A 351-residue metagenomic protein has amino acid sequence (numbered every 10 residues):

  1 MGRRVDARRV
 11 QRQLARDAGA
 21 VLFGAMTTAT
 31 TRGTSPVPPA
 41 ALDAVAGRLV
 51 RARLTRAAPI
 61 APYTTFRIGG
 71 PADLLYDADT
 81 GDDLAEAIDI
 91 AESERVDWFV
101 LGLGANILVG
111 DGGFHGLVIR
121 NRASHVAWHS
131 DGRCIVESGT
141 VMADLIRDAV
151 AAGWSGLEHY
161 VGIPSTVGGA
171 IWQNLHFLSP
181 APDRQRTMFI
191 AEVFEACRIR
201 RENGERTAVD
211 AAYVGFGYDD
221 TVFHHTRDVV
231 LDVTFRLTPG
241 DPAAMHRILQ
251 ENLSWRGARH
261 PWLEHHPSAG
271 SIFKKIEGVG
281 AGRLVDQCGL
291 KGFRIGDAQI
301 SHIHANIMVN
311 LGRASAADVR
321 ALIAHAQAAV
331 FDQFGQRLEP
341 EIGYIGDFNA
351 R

Functional and structural regions predicted by a protein language model:
M1-R9, R16-A18: Compositionally biased, low-complexity flexible segments
T28-R32, T55-R56, P62-T64, I107 (+2 more regions): Phosphate/pyrophosphate- and phosphate-bearing ligand-binding catalytic cores of soluble enzymes
P38-Q173, F177: Anion-binding (especially nucleotide phosphate/pyrophosphate-binding) glycine-rich loop and adjoining beta-alpha core
A40-G47, D82-S93, S130-D131, R147 (+10 more regions): Replace "anionic and nucleotidyl ligands
V126-A127, E195-I199: Short polybasic amphipathic segments
V161, E195-A196, E341-Y344: Beta-strand segments within the central parallel beta-sheet cores of soluble alpha/beta enzyme folds
Q173-C197, A208-D220: Active-site glycine-rich loop that binds ribose-phosphate moieties when present
